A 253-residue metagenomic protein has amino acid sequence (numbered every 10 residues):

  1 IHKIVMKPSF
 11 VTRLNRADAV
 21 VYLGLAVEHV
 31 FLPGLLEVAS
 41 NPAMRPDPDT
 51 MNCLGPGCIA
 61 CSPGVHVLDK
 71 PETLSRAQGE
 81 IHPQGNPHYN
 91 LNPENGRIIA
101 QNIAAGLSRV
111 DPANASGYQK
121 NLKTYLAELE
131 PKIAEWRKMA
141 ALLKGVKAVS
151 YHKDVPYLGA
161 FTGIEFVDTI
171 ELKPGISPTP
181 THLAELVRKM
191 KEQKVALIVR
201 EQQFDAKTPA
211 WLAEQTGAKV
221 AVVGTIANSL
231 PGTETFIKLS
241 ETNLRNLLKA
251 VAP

Functional and structural regions predicted by a protein language model:
I1-P253: Extracytoplasmic metal-acquisition and chelation regions
